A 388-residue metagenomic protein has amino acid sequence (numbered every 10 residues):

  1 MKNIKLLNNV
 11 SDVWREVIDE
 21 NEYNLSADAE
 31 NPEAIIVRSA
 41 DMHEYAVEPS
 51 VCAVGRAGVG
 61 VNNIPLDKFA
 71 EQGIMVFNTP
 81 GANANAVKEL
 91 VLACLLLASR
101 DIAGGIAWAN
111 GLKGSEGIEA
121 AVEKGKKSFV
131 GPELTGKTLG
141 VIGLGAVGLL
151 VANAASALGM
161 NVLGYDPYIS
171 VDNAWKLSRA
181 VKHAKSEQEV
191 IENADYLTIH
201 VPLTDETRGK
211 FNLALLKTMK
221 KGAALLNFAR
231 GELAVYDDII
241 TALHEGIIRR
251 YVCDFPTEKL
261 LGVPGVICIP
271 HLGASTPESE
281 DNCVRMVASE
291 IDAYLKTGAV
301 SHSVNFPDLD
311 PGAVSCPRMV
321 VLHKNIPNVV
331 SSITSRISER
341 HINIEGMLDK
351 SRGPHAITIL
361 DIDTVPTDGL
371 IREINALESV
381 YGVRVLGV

Functional and structural regions predicted by a protein language model:
M1-T79, E192, N212-A214, A224 (+3 more regions): An N-terminal-biased, well-structured beta-alpha scaffold segment characteristic of Rossmann-like dinucleotide-binding
A40-Y45, L163, P167-L260, S275: Rossmann-like adenosine-cofactor binding region
P80-T138, V300-H302: Phosphate-binding beta-alpha-beta segment of Rossmann-like dinucleotide-binding domains, i.e., the NAD(P)
K88-A107, N153-M160, R285-A299, T334-S338: Oxidoreductase and adenylate-handling cofactor-binding alpha/beta cores
L144-G145: Glycine-rich Rossmann-fold phosphate-binding loop(s) that bind the pyrophosphate of adenine dinucleotide cofactors
G148-L149: N-terminal Rossmann-fold NAD(P) dinucleotide-binding loop
L213, K221-A313, V320-K324, I357-I359 (+1 more regions): Rossmann-like dinucleotide-binding domain for NAD(H)/NADP(H)
S301-V388: A conserved regulatory-domain signal marking ACT and ACT-like small-molecule sensing domains and adjacent regulatory
